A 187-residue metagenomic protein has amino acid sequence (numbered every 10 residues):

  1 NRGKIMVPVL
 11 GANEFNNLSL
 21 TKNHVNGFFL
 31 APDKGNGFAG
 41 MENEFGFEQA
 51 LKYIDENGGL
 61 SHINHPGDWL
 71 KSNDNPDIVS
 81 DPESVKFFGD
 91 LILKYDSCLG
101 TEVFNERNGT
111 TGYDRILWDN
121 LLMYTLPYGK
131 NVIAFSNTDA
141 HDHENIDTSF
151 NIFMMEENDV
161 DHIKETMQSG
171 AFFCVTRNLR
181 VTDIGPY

Functional and structural regions predicted by a protein language model:
N1-D77, D96, E102-W118, V132-A140: A metal-dependent hydrolase metal-coordination microenvironment
G58, T125-I133, T138-Y187: C-terminal functional module detector
D74-D77, D81-P82, D147-T148: Short secondary-structure transition/capping segments
V79-G109, I152-H162: Structural recognition of alpha->loop->beta junctions
